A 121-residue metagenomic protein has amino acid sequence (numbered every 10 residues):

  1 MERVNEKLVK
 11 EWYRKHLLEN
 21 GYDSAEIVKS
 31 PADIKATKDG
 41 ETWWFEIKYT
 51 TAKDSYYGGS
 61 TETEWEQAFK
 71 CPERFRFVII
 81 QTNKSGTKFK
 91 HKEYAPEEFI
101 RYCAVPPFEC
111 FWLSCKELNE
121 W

Functional and structural regions predicted by a protein language model:
M1-A25: Acidic-basic catalytic patches of nuclease active cores, encompassing PD-(D/E)XK and other metal-cofactor nuclease
E6, K10, E46, E64: Acidic-residue sensor for enzyme active/binding pockets
R14, F45-E46, Q67, S114: Intrinsic disorder/low-complexity segments enriched in polar/charged and small flexible residues
L17, I34-A36, W43-T51: Conserved catalytic cores of phosphodiester-cleaving nucleases, focusing on short active-site segments
N20, I47-E97: Catalytic cores of nucleic-acid endonucleases
E26-K38: Beta-rich nucleic-acid/ligand-interaction surfaces
P31-A32, E41-T42, E73-F77: Short, surface-exposed beta-edge/turn micro-motifs
F99-W121: Non-catalytic C-terminal interaction segments of nucleic acid-processing enzymes
